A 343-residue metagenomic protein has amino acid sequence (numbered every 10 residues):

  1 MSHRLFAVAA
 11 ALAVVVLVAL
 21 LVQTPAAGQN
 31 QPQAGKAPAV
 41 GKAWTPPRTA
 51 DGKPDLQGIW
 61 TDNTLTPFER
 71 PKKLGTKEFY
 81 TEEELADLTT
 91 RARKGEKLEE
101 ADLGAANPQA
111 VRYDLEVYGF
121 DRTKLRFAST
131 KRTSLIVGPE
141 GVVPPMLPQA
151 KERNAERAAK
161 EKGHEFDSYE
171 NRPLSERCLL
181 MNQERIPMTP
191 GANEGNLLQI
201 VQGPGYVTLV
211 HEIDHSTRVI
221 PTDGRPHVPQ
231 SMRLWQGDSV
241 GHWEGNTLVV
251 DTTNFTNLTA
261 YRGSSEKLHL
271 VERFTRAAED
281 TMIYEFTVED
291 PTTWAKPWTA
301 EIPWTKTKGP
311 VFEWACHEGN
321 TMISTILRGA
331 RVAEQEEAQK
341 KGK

Functional and structural regions predicted by a protein language model:
S2-K343: PEST-like low-complexity, intrinsically disordered acidic/proline/serine-rich tracts that flank trafficking/processing
